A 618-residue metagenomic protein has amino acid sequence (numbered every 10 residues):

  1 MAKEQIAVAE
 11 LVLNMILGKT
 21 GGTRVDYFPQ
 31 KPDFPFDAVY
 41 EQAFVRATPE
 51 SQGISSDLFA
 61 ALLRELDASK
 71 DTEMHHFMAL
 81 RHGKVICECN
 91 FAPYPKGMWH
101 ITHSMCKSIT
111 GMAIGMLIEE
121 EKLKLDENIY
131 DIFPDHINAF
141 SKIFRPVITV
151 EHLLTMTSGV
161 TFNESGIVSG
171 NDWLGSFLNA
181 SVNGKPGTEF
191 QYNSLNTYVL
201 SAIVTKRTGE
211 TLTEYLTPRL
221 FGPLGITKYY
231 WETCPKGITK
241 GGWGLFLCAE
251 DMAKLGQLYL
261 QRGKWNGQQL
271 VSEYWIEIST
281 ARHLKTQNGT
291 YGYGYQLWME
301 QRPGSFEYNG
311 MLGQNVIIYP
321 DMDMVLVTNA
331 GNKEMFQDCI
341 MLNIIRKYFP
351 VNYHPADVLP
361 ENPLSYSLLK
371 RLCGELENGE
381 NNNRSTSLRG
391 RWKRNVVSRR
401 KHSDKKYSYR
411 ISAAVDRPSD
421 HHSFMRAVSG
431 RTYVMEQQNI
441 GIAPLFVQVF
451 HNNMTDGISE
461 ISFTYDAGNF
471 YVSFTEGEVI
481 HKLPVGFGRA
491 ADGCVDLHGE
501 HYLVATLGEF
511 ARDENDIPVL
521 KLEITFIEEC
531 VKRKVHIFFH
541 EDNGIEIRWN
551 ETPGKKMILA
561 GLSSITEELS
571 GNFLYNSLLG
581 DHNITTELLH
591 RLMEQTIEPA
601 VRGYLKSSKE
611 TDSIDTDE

Functional and structural regions predicted by a protein language model:
M1-P95, I118-L123, P363-E436, L445 (+3 more regions): N-terminal leader/targeting segments and the immediately adjacent pre-domain N-terminus
G83, I101-D126, L153, L200-V204 (+1 more regions): Active-site SXXK
E120-S158, N179, E210-W243: Active-site helix/loop module of the DD-peptidase/beta-lactamase fold, centered on the serine-lysine SxxK catalytic
S158-T233: A small/polar active-site loop signature that marks catalytic segments
N196-I203, G241-K264, Q314-G331: Active-site-proximal alpha-helical segments within enzyme catalytic domains
L216-T217, F221-T280: Active-site-proximal binding-pocket segments
I276-T328: Active-site Gly/Thr loop motif
T432-G554, A560-E567: Substrate-recognition/cap regions that form aromatic- and gly/pro-loop-enriched pockets for small-molecule ligands
